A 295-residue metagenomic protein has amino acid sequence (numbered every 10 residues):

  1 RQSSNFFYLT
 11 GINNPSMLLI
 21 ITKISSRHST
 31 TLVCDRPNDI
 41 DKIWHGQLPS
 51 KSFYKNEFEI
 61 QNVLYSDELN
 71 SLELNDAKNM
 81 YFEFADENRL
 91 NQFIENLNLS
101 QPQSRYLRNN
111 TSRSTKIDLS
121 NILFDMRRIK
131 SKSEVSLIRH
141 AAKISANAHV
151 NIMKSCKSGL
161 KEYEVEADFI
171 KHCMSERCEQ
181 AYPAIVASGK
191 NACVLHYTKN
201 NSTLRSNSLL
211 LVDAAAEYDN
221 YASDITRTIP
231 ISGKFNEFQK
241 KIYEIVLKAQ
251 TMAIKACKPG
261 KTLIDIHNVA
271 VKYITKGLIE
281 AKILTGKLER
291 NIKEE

Functional and structural regions predicted by a protein language model:
R1-E295: Active-site neighborhoods and metal-handling regions in enzymes and metal-associated proteins
